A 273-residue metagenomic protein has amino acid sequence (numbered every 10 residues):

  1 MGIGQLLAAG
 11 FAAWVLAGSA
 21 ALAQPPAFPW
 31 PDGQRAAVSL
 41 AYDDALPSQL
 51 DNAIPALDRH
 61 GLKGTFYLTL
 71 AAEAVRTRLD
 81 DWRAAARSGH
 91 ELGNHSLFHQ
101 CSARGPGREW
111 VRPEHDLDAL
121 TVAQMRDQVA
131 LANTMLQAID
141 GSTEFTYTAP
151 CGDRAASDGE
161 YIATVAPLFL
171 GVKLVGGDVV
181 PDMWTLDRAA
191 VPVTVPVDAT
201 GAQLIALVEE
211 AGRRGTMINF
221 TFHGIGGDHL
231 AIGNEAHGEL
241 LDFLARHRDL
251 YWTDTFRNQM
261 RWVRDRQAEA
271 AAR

Functional and structural regions predicted by a protein language model:
Q5-G18: Bacterial N-terminal signal peptides
S19-A23: Sec/Tat signal peptide C-region and signal peptidase I cleavage site
Q24-D32, G64, A74, Q137 (+4 more regions): C-terminal domain-boundary segment and adjacent tail
Q24-L50, P192-T194: Boundary/entry segment of secreted carbohydrate-active catalytic domains
A36-A37, D58-S157, V175-A190, T221-G227: Metal-dependent polysaccharide deacetylase catalytic core of the NodB/CE4 family, i.e., the active-site-bearing domain
D44-D51, R76, A119-D127, A156 (+2 more regions): Soluble non-cytosolic domains of exported or imported proteins
L50, I54, L79-R83, R126-L136 (+3 more regions): Generic structural signal for well-ordered alpha-helices, preferentially at hydrophobic/aromatic core positions
G152-G171: Short, electropositive alpha-helical surface patch
